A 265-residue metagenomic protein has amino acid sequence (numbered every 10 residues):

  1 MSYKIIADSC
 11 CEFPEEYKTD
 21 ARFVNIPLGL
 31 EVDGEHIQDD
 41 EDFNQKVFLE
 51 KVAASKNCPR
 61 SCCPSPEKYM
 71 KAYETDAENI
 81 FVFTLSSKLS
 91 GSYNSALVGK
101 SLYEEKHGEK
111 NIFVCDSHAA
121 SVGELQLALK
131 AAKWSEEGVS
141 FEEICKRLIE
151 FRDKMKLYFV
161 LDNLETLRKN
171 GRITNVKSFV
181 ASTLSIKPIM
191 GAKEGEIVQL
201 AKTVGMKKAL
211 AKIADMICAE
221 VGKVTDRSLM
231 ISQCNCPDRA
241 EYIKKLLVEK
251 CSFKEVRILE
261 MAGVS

Functional and structural regions predicted by a protein language model:
K4, C10-V24, G29, L89-S92 (+4 more regions): Mixed-charge interfacial surface used for oligomerization/domain docking and macromolecular partner engagement
K4-C63: N-terminal glycine-rich anion-binding loop in soluble enzyme alpha/beta folds
C10, A54-K56, P66-E67, E74 (+1 more regions): N-terminal/domain-start segments enriched in small and hydrophobic, helix-friendly residues, covering either
R60, V82, V114, M230-I231: Short catalytic-loop micro-motif centered on adjacent basic/acidic residues
S61-K68, A209-I213: Short secondary-structure boundary/capping elements
P64-K106: Active-site cofactor/cluster-binding pocket
D76-A77, H107, V224, C251: A structural signal for short coil/turn segments at secondary-structure junctions
